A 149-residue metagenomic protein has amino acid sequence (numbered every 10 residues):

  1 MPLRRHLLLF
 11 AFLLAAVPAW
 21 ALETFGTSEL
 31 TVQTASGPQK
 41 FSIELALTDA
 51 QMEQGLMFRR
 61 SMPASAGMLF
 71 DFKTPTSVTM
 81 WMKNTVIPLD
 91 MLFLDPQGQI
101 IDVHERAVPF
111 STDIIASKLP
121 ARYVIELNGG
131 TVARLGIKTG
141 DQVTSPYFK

Functional and structural regions predicted by a protein language model:
M1-L8: Bacterial N-terminal signal peptides that target proteins for export
L8-P18: Bacterial N-terminal signal peptides
L22-K149: Compact, glycine-rich, soluble single-domain proteins
